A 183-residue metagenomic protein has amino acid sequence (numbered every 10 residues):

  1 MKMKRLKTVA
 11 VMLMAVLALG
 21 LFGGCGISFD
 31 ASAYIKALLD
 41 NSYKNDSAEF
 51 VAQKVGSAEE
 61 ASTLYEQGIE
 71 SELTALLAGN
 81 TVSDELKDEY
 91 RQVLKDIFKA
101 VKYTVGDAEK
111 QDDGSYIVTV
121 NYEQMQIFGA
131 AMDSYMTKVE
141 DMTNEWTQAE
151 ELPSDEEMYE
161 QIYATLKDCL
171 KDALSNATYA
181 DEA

Functional and structural regions predicted by a protein language model:
M1-K2, A183: Short intrinsically disordered, low-complexity coil segments enriched in acidic
K2-V11: Bacterial N-terminal signal peptides that target proteins for export
A15-A18: Residue-level signal for mature regions of secreted extracellular proteins and peptides
G20-G24: C-terminal motif of bacterial Sec signal peptides marking the signal peptidase cleavage site
G26-A183: Subset-of-secretome marker
